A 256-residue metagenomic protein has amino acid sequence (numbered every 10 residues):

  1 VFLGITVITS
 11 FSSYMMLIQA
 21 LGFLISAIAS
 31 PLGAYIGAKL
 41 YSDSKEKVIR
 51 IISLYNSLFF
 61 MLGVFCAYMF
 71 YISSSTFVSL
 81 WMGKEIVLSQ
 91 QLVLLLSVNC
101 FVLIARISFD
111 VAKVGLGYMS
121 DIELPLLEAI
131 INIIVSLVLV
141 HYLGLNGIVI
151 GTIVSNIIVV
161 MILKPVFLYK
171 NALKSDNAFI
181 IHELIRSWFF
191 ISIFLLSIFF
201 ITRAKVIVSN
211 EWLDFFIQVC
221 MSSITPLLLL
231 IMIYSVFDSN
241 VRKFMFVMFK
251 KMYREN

Functional and structural regions predicted by a protein language model:
V1-Q19, V87-Q91, Q218-M221: Interfacial/gating helices of multi-pass transporter permease domains
I5-T6, F70-F101, L173: Interfacial segments at transmembrane-helix termini and the short loops linking adjacent helices
S12, S44-S73, Q90-V93, I181 (+1 more regions): Interfacial transmembrane-helix starts/ends
M15-I18, G22, S26-S30, Q91-V140 (+4 more regions): Short runs within selected transmembrane alpha-helices of multi-pass transporters and secretion channels
G22-N56, D110-G115: Helix-loop junctions and terminal segments of transmembrane helices in multi-pass membrane transport/translocation
F65-K84, Y142, F200-I207: Short membrane-interface helical motifs at transmembrane helix boundaries in multi-pass membrane transporters
I133-V138, I191-I207: Hydrophobic alpha-helical transmembrane segments in multi-pass integral membrane proteins
L173-S175, F199-N256: Membrane-proximal transmembrane or re-entrant/amphipathic helices at the cytosolic face
